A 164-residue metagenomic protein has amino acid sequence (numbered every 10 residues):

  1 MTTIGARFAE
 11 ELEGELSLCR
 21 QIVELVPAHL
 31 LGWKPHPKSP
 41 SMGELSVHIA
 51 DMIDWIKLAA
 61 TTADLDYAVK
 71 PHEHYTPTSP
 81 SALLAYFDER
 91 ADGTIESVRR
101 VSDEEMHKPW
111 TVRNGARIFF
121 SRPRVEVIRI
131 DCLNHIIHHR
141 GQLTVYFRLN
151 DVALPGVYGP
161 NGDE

Functional and structural regions predicted by a protein language model:
M1-E11: Extreme N-terminal tail/first-helix region
T3-G5, T78-P80, V127-I130: A short, structure-level motif marking secondary-structure boundaries and short turns
A9-V23, L30-E73, R113-E164: Short, contiguous alpha-helical
L18-Q21, L25, E89, G93-R100 (+1 more regions): Solvent-exposed, charged/polar functional surfaces in cytosolic regulatory/catalytic domains
L58-A59, A63-S102: Helix-adjacent hinge/juxtasegments
E96, R100-E104, V145, L149-V152: Alpha-helix capping at helix-to-loop junctions
R100-A116: Acidic catalytic patch
